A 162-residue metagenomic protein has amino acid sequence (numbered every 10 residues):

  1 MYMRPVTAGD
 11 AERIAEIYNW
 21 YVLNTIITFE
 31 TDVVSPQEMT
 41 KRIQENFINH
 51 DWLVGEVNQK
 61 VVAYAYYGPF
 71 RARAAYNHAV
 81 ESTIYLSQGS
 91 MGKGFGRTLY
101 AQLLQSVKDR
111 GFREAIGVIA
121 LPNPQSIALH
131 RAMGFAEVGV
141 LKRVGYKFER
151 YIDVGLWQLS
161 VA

Functional and structural regions predicted by a protein language model:
Y2-I14: A short beta-loop-alpha structural element at the N-terminal edge of CoA-dependent acyl/N-acetyltransferase catalytic
A15-R42: Conserved GNAT-fold acetyl-CoA-binding loop/helix
V33-G89, Y100-A101, S160-V161: Acetyl-CoA-dependent GNAT
H50, I152-L156: Short hydrophobic/aromatic beta-strand or adjacent loop that forms the aromatic wall/cage of a ligand/substrate-binding
P69, I116-I119, R131, A136-D153: Conserved catalytic-core motifs of GNAT/GCN5-like acyltransferases
M91, G117-I127: Conserved beta-strand-loop-alpha-helix junction that forms the acyl-donor binding cleft
G92-S106, A128-A132: Conserved acetyl-CoA-binding loop-helix of GNAT-fold acetyltransferases
V107-I119: Conserved GNAT acetyl-CoA-binding A-motif
